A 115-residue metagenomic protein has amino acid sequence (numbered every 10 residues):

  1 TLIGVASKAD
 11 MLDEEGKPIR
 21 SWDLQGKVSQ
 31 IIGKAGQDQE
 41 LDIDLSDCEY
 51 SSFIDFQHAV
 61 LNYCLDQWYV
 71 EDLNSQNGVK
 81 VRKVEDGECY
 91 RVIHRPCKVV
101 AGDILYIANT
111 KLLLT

Functional and structural regions predicted by a protein language model:
T1-S52, V99-I104, N109, L113-T115: Intrinsically disordered, low-complexity acidic Ser/Thr-rich regulatory segments
I32, Y63, Y69, N74 (+1 more regions): C-terminal boundary/linker segments immediately following FHA domains
D38-E40, Q76, E88: Residue-level signal for pocket-adjacent positions within structured domains
D42-D44, V79-V84: A short, polar/proline- and glycine-enriched secondary-structure boundary/capping micro-motif
D55-Q57: Short, solvent-exposed loop/turn segments enriched in Ser/Thr/Gly
A59-L61: Buried hydrophobic-core signal for structured, non-transmembrane domains
